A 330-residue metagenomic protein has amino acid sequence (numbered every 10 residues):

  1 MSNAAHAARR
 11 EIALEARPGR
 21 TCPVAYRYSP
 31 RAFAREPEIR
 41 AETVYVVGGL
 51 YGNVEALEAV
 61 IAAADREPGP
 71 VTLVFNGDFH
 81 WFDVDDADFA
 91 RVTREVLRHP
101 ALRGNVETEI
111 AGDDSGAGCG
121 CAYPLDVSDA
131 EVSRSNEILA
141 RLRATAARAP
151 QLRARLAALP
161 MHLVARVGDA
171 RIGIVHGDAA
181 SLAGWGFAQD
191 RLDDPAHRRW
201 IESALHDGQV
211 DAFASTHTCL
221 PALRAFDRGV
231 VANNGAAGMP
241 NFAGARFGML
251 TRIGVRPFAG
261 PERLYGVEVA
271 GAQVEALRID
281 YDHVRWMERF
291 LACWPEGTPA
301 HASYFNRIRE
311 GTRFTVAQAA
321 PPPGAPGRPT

Functional and structural regions predicted by a protein language model:
S2-V92: N-terminal active-site segment of His-dependent metallophosphoesterases
N3-Y28, A32-A34, I39-R40, R224-T330: Acidic, His/Gly-rich catalytic cores of divalent-metal-dependent hydrolytic chemistry
A41, P68-P70, V96-R98, D169-A170 (+1 more regions): A general structural motif
V44-V46, L73-F75, A101-L102, G173 (+1 more regions): Residue-level marker for buried hydrophobic side chains located in beta-strands that build the well-ordered beta-sheet
G48-L50, G77-H80, N105-E107, G177-A179 (+2 more regions): Active-site metal-binding loops of divalent metal-dependent hydrolases
T72-D78, I138, S181-A188: Short, basic, glycine/proline-bearing loop/turn elements
D86-V164, P195-A204: Active-site neighborhood of divalent metal-dependent phosphoester bond hydrolases
L142-Q273, Y281: Acidic, His/Gly-enriched loop-helix segments that form or flank divalent-metal centers in metallo-dependent hydrolases
